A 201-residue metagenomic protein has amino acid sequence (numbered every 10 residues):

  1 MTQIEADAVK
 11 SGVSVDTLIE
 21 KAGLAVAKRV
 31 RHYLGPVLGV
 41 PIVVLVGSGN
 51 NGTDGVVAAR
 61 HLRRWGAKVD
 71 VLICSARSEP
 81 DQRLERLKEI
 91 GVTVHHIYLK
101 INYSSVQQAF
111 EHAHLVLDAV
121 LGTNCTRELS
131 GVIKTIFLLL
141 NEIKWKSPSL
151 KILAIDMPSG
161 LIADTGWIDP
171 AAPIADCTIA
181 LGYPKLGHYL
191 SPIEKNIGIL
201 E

Functional and structural regions predicted by a protein language model:
M1-V40: Positively charged, low-complexity intrinsically disordered leader regions
T2-Q3, A113-E201: YjeF_N-associated NAD(P)HX repair module
Q3, A8-S11, A25, V94 (+4 more regions): A broad, structure-centric signal for solvent-exposed, well-ordered loop/edge residues that line or flank functional
E5, K10-S11, E79, H112 (+1 more regions): Short, functionally important structural connectors and interaction interfaces within domains
A8, A76, I101, S159 (+1 more regions): Residue-level detector of flexible, active-site-proximal loop/helix-junction positions within diverse enzyme catalytic
V9-K10, T17, S78, R127 (+1 more regions): Short N-terminal micro-motifs specific to bacterial/archaeal maturation and metal-cluster initiation sites
D16, L84, I193-E194: Surface-exposed beta-strand edges and their flanking turn/coil or helix-capping segments
K28-G122, E128-I155: Nucleotide and nucleotide-moiety/phosphate-recognizing core
